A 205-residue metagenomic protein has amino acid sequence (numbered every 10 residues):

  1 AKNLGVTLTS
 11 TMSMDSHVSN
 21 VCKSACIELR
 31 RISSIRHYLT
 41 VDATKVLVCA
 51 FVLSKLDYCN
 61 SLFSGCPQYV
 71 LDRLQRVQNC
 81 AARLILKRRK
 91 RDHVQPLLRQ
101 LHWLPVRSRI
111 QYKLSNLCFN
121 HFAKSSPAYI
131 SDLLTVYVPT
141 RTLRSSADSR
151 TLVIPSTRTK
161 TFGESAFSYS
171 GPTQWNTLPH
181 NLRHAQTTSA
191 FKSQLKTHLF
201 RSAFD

Functional and structural regions predicted by a protein language model:
A1-D205: Hydrophobic/basic alpha-helical segments
